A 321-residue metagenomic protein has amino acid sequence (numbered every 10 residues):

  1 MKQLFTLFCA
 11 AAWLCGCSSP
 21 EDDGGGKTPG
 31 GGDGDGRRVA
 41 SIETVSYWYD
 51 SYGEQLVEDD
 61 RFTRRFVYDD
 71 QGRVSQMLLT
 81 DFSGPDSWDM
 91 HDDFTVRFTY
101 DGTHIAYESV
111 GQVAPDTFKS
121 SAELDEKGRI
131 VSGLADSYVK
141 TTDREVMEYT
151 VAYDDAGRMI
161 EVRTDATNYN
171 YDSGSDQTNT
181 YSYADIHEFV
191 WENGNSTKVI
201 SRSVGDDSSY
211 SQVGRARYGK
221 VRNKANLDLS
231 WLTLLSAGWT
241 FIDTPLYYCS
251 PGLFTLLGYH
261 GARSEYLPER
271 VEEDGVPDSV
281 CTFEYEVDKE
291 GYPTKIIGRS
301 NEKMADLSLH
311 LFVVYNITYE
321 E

Functional and structural regions predicted by a protein language model:
K2-F8: Sec-dependent signal peptide recognition, specifically the positively charged N-region followed immediately by
F8-A11, G128: Generic low-complexity, intrinsically disordered sequence content enriched in small uncharged/hydrophobic residues
W13-G16: C-terminal motif of bacterial Sec signal peptides marking the signal peptidase cleavage site
S19-E321: Buried hydrophobic residues that stabilize the cores of well-folded domains
